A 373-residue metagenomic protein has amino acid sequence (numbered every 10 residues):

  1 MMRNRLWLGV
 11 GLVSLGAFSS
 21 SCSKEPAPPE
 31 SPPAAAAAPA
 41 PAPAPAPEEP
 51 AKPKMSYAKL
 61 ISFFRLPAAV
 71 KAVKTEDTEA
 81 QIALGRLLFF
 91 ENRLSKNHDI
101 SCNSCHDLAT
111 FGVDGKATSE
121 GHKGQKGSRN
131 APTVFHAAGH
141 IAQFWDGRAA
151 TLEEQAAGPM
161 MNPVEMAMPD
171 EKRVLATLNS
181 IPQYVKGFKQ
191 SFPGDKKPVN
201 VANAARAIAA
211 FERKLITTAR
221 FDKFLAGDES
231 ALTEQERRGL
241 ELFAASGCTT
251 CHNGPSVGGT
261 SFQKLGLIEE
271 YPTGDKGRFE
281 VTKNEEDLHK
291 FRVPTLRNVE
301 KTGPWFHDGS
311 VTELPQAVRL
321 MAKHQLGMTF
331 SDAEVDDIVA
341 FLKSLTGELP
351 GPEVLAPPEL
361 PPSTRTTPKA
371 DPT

Functional and structural regions predicted by a protein language model:
R3, W7, F18-T373: Periplasmic c-type cytochrome electron-transfer domains
W7-V13: Sec-dependent N-terminal signal peptides
